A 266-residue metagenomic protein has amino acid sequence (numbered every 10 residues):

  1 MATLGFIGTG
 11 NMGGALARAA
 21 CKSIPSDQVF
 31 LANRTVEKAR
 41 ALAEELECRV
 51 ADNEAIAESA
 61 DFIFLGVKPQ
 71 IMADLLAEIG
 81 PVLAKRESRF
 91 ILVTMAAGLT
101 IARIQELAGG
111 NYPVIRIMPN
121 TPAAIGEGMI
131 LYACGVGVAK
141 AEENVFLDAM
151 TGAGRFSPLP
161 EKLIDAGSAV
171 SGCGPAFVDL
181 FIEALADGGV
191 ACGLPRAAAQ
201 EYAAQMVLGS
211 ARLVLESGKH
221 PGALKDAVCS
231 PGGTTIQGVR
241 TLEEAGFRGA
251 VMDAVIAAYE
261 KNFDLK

Functional and structural regions predicted by a protein language model:
M1-E58, F62, E127-G128, V190-C192: NAD(P)+-binding Rossmann beta1-loop-alpha1 motif at the extreme N-terminus of oxidoreductases
L16, V36, L46, E54-I130: Rossmann-like NAD(P)(H) cofactor-binding subdomain of soluble oxidoreductases
V29, A39, M72, P195-Y202 (+2 more regions): Small-residue helix-packing motif on alpha-helices
R103-P113, M129-G167, V178-E216, K261: Internal alpha-helical scaffold of NAD(P)-dependent oxidoreductase catalytic cores
V114, I164-A169, P221-D226: Short pre-catalytic strand/loop immediately N-terminal to key active-site residues, enriched for Gly-Thr
A204-K266: NAD(P)-dependent Rossmann-like dehydrogenase/reductase catalytic/cofactor-binding core
